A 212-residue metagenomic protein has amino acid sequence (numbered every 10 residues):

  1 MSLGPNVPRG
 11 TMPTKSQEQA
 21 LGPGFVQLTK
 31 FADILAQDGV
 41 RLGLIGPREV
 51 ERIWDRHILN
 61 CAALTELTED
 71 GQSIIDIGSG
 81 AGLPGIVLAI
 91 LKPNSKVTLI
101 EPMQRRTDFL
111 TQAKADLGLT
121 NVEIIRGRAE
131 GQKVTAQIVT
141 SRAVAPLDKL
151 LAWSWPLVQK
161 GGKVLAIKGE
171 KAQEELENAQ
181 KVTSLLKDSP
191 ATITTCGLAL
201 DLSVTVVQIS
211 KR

Functional and structural regions predicted by a protein language model:
M1-I75, L91, R105-V122: Class I SAM-dependent transferase core
Q72, E130-I138: A short acidic, Gly/Pro-enriched loop at the edge of an enzyme's catalytic core that lines a small-molecule cofactor
I77-S79: Conserved beta-strand/loop positions that form the S-adenosyl-L-methionine
A81-N94: Conserved SAM-binding loop of SAM-dependent methyltransferases across substrates and taxa, primarily the Class I
K92, V158-K160: Helix-to-beta-strand junctions that scaffold the AdoMet/dcAdoMet cofactor pocket in Class I SAM-dependent enzymes
N94-I100: Short beta-strand element of Class I
T98, K171-R212: Active-site capping/gating segments
I125-G131, V144-A145: Conserved SAM/SAH-binding loop
